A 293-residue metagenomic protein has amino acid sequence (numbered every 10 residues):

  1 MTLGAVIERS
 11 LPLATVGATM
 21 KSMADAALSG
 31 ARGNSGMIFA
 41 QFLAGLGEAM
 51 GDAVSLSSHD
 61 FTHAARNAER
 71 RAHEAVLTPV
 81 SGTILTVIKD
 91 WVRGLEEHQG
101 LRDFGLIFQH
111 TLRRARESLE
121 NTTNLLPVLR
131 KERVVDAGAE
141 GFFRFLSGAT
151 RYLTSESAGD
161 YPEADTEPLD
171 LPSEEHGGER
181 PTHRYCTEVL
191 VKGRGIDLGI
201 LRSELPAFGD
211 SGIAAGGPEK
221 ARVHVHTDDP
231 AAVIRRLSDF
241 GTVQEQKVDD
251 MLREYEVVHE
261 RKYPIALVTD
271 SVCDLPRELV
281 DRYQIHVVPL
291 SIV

Functional and structural regions predicted by a protein language model:
M1-V293: N-terminal loops that bind phosphate or other acidic moieties and the adjacent beta-alpha structural core
